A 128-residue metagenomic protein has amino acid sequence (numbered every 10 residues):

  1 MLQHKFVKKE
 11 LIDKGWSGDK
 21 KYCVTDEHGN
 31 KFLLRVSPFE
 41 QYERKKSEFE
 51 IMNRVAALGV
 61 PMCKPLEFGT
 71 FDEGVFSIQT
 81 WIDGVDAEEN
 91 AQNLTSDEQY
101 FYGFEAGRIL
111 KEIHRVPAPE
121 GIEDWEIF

Functional and structural regions predicted by a protein language model:
M1-K8: Juxta-kinase regulatory segment immediately upstream of eukaryotic protein kinase catalytic domains
E10-I127: ATP-binding pocket architecture of kinase catalytic cores
